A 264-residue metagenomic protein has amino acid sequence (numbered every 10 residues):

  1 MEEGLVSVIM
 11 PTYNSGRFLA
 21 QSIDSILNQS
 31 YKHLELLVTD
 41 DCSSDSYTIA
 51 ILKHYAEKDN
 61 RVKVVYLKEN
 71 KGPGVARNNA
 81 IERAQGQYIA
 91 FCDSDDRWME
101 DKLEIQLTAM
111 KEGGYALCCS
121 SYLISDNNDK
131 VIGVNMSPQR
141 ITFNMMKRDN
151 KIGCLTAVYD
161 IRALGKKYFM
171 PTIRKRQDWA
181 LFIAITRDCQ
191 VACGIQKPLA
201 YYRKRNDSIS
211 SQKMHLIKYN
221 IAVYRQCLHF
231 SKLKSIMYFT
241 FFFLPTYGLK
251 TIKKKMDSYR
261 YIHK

Functional and structural regions predicted by a protein language model:
M1-L27: N-proximal low-complexity "stem/linker" segments adjacent to membrane-targeting elements
E3-V6, L27-T39, D59-K63: Short loop->beta transition adjacent to catalytic acidic/histidine clusters or analogous donor-positioning motifs
D40-A50, D93: A conserved acidic beta->alpha catalytic loop
Y66-A84, I105: Glycine-rich, basic loop-to-helix element that forms the pyrophosphate-binding segment of sugar-nucleotide handling
E82, V134-Y219: Conserved nucleotide-sugar donor-binding catalytic segment
I89: Short aromatic/hydrophobic "clamp" motif used to bind/position activated sugar donors
D93-R97, S121: The conserved acidic donor/metal-binding loop of glycosyltransferases
D101-I132: Conserved donor NDP-sugar-binding/catalytic core segment of glycosyltransferases
